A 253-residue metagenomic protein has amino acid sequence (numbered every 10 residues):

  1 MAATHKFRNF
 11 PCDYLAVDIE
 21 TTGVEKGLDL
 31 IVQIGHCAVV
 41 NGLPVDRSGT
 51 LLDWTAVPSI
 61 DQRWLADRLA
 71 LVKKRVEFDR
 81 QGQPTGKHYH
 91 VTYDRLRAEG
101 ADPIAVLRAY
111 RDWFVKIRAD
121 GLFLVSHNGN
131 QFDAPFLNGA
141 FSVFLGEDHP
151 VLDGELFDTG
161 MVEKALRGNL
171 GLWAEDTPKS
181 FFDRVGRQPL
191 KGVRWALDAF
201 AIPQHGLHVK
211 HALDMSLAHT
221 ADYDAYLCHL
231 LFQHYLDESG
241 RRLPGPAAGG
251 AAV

Functional and structural regions predicted by a protein language model:
A2-N138, R194, A199-A201: Conserved non-catalytic scaffold segment of RNase H-like nuclease domains
T50-W54, P150-R167: A short, structured active-site edge motif that brings together acidic residues
V91, G146, I202-G206: Short aromatic/hydrophobic-glycine micro-motifs
A119-F136, A140, E175-V253: Acidic, Mg2+-coordinating catalytic module of metal-dependent nucleases/exonucleases that use a two-metal-ion mechanism
F132-E155: Substrate-recognition/cap helix-loop segment adjacent to the acidic, metal-dependent catalytic center of Asp-based
F157-R184: Short alpha-helix plus adjacent loop in nuclease-associated cores
